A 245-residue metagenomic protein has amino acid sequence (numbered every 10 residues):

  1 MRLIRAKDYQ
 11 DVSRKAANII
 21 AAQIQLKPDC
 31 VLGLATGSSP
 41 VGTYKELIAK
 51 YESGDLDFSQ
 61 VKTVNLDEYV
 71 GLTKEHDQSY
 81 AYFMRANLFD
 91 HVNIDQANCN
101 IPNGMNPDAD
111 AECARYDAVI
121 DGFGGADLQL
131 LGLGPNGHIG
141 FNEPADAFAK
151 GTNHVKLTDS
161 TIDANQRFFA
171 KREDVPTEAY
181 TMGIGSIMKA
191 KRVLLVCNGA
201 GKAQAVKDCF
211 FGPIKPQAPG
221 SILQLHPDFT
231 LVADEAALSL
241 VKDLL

Functional and structural regions predicted by a protein language model:
R2-R115, V119-G122: N-terminal active-site beta-alpha-beta segment that forms phosphate/nucleotide-binding and substrate-recognition loops
I4, L72-Q78, Y82-L245: Conserved phosphate- and dinucleotide-binding cores of soluble alpha/beta proteins, encompassing both enzyme active
